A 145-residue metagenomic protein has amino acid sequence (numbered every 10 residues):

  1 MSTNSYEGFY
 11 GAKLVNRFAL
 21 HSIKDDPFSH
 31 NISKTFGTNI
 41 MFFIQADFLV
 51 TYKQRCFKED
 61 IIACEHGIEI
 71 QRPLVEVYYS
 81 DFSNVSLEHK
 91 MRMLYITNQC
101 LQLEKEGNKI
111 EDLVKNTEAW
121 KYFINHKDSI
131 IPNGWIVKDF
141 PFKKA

Functional and structural regions predicted by a protein language model:
M1-A145: Domain-edge interaction signal
